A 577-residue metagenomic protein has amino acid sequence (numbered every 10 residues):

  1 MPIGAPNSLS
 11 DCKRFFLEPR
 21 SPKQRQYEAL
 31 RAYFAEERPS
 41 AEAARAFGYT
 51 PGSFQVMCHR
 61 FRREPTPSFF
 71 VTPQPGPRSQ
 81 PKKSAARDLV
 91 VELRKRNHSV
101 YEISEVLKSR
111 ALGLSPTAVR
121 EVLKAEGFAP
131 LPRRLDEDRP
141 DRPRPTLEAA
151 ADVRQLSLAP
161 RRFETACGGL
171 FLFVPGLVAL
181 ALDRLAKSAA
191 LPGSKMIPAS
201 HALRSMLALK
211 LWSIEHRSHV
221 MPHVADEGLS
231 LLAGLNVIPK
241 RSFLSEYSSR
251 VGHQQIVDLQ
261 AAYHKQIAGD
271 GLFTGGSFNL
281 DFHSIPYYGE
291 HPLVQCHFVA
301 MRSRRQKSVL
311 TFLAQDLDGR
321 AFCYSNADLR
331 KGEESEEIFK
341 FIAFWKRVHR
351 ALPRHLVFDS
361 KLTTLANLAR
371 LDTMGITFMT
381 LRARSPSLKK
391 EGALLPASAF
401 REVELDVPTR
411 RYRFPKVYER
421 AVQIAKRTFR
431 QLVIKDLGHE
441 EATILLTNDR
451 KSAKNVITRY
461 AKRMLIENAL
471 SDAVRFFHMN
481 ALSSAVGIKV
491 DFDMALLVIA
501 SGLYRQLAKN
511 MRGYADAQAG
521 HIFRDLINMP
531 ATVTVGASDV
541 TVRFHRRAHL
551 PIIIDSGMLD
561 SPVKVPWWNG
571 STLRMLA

Functional and structural regions predicted by a protein language model:
I3-Q26, P73-A85, L191-P198: Short, Lys/Arg-enriched anionic-surface-contact patches
F15-S21, Q26, L135-R304, T311-K331 (+3 more regions): Dynamic "connector" segments at or just before major functional cores
P22-R38, A86-N97, L203-L211: Short, amphipathic alpha-helical "recognition" segments used to contact nucleic acids or chromatin
A29, V90, I103, V119 (+12 more regions): Short, conserved catalytic/metal-binding motifs centered on acidic residues
R45-V56, K108-E121, K195, D226-F243: Short, basic interhelical loop/turn and adjoining N-cap of the next helix at nucleic-acid- or acidic-partner-contacting
A46, T50-E92, T117, E121 (+3 more regions): Short, basic alpha-helical/linker "hinge" immediately adjacent to a nucleic-acid-recognition surface
A150-A151, A369, T373-H478, P562-A577: An anionic, glycine-rich sequence signature occurring as long contiguous blocks
K187-G193, A453-Y460, F476-F492, L507-H521 (+2 more regions): Short, solvent-exposed helix-loop connector elements
